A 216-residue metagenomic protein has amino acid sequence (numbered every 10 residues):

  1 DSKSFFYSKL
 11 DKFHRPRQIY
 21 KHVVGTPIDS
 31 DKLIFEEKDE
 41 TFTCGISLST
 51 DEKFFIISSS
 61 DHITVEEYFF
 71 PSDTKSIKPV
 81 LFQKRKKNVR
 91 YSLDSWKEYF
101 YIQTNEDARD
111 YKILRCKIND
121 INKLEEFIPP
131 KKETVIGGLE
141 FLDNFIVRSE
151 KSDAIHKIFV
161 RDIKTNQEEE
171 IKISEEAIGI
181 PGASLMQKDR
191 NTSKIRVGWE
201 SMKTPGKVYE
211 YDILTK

Functional and structural regions predicted by a protein language model:
D1-K216: Peripheral, non-catalytic segments that deliver or gate enzyme domains
